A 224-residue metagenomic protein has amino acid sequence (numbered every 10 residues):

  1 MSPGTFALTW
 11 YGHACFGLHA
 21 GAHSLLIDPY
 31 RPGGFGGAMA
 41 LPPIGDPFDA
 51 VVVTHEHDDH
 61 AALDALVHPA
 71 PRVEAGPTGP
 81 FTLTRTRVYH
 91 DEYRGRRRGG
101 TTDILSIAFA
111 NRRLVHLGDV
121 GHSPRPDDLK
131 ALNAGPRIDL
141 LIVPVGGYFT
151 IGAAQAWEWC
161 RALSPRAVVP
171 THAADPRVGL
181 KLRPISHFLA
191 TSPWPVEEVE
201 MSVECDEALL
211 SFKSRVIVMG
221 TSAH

Functional and structural regions predicted by a protein language model:
M1-G21, T78-T86, L210-S211, I217-H224: Zn-dependent metallo-beta-lactamase
P3, A62-D103, I107-N111, P193-K213: Metallo-beta-lactamase
A7, H23-S24, N111-R113: Residues that mark the start of a beta-strand
T9, G99, L163, A167-H224: Binuclear metal-ion centers of metallo-dependent hydrolases, dominated by the metallo-beta-lactamase
C15-V52, H60-R72, R87-G100, V120-A134: Pre-active-site segment of Zn-dependent metallo-hydrolases
P29-R31, E56, V88-Y89, G118-H122 (+3 more regions): Active-site metal-binding loops of divalent metal-dependent hydrolases
D49, D139, R166: Conserved acidic residues
Y93-L163, P176, L180: Active-site-proximal loop/helix segments of hydrolase catalytic cores
